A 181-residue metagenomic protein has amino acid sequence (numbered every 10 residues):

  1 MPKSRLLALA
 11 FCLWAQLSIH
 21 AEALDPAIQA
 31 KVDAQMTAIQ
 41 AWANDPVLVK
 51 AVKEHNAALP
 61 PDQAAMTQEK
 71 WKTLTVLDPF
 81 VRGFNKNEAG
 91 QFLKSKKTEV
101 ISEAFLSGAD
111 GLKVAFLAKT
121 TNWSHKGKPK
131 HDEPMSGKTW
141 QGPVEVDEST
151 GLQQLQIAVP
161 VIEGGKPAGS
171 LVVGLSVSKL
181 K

Functional and structural regions predicted by a protein language model:
M1-A8: Bacterial N-terminal signal peptides that target proteins for export
K3, S18-I19: Proline-rich, low-complexity intrinsically disordered regions
A8-S18: Bacterial N-terminal signal peptides
A21-L24: Boundary of Sec targeting at the N-terminus
P26-T121: Extracytoplasmic/periplasmic sensory segments of membrane signal-transduction proteins
F105, S170-V172: Structural recognition of the beta-strand scaffold that forms the well-ordered cores of secreted hydrolase catalytic
F116-A168: Extracytoplasmic/periplasmic ligand-binding sensor regions of membrane-associated signaling proteins
V173-K181: Helix-start (N-cap) segments at beta->loop->alpha junctions that couple sensory/regulatory domains to adjoining helices
